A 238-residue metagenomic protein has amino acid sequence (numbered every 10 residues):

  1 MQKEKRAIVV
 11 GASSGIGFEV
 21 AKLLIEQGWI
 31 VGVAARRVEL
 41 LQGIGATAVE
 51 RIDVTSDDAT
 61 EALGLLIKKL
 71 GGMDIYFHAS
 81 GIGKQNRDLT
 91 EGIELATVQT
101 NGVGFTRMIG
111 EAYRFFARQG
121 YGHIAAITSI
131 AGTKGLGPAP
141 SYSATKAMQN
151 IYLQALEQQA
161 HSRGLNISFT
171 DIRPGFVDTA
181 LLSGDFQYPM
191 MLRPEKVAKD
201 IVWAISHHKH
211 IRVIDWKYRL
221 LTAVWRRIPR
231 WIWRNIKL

Functional and structural regions predicted by a protein language model:
S13, A21: N-terminal Rossmann NAD(P)H-binding glycine-rich loop of SDR-like oxidoreductase domains
G45-D58: Rossmann-fold cofactor-recognition segment
F77-Q85: Conserved NAD(P)H cofactor-binding loop of Rossmann-fold oxidoreductase domains
N86-Q99: Short alpha-helical oligomerization interface
I109, T145: Active-site helix of classical SDR
S129: Residue(s) in the substrate-gating loop at a strand-loop-helix junction that position the organic substrate next
D171, F186-T222: C-terminal helical subdomain
